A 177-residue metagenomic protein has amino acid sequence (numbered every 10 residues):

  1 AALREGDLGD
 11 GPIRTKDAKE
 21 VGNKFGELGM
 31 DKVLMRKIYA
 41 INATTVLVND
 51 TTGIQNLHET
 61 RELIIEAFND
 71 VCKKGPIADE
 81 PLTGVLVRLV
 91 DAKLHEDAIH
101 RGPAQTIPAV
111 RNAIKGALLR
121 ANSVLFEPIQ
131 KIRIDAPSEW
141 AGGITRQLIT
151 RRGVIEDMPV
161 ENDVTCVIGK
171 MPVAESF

Functional and structural regions predicted by a protein language model:
A1-F177: Accessory interaction regions appended to the cores of large information-processing enzymes
